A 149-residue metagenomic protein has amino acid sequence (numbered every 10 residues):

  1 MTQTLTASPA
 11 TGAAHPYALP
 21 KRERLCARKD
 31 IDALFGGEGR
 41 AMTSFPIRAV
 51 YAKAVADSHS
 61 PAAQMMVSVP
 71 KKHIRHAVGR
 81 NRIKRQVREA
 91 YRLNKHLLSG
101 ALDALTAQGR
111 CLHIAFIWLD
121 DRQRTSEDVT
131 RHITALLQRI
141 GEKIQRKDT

Functional and structural regions predicted by a protein language model:
M1-T149: Positively charged, solvent-exposed patches that mediate nucleic-acid binding
